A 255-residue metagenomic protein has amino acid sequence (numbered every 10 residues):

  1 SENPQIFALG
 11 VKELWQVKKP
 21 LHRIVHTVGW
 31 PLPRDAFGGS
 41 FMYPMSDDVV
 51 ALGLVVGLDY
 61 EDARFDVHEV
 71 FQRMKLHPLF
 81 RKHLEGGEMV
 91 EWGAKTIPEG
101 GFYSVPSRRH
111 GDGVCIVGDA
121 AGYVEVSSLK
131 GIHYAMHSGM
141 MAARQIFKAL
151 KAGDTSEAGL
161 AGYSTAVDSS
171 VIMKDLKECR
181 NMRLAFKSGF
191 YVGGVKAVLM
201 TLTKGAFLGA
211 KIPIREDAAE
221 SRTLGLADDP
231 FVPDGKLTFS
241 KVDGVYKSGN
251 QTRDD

Functional and structural regions predicted by a protein language model:
S1, S127-A135: Alpha-helix N-cap/helix-initiation motif
S1-E85, Q145: Predominantly flavin-linked oxidoreductase catalytic cores and closely associated redox partners
G10, Y134-Q145: Short amphipathic alpha-helical face segments that pack within enzyme cores and frequently flank/anchor catalytic
H26, L84-E88, L176-R183: Short coil/turn segments at secondary-structure boundaries
K82-A94, G153-L160: Flexible, glycine/charged-enriched surface loops at secondary-structure junctions
K95-V126, D254-D255: FAD-binding beta-loop-beta segment adjacent to the flavin cofactor pocket
G122-S128, M140-G193: Active-site-proximal substrate-binding core of FAD-dependent oxidoreductases
I172-D255: Ferredoxin-type iron-sulfur electron-transfer modules and their immediate structural context
